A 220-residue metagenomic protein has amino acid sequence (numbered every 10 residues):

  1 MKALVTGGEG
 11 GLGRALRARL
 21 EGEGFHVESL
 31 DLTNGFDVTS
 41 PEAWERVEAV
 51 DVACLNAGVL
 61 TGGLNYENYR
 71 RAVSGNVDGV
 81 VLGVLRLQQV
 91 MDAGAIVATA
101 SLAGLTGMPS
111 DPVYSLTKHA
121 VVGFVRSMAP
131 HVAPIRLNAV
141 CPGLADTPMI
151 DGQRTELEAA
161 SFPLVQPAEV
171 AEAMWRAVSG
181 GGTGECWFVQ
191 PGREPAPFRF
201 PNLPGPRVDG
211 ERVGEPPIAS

Functional and structural regions predicted by a protein language model:
E9, G13-R17: N-terminal Rossmann NAD(P)H-binding glycine-rich loop of SDR-like oxidoreductase domains
G63-S74, L157: Short alpha-helical oligomerization interface
V84, T117: Active-site helix of classical SDR
V90-M91, T106, S127-R136: Active-site-adjacent segment of SDR/Rossmann-fold oxidoreductases
S101: Residue(s) in the substrate-gating loop at a strand-loop-helix junction that position the organic substrate next
T106-P112: Active-site loop immediately N-terminal to the catalytic Tyr-X3-Lys motif of short-chain dehydrogenase/reductase
A139, E156-G205, G210-E211: C-terminal helical subdomain
